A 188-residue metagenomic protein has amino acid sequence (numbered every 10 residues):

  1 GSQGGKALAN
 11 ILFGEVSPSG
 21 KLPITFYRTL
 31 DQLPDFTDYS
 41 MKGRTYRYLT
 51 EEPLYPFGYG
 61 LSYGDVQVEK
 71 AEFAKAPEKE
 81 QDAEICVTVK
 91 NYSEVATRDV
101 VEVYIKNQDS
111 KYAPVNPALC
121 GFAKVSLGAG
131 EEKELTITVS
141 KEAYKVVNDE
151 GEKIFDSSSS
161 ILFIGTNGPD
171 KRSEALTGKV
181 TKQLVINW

Functional and structural regions predicted by a protein language model:
G1-R98, Y104-K106, S157-S158, L162-G165 (+1 more regions): Secreted, periplasmic, or luminal enzymes acting at the cell surface/secretory milieu
L33, R98, P114, K171-S173: Generic domain-boundary/flexible-linker signal
D82-C86, E132-T136, K179-T181: Intrinsic-disorder/low-complexity, polar/charged segments enriched in Ser/Thr/Lys/Arg/Asp/Glu/Gln
A96-V103, V115, V147-D149: Short, hydrophobic/aromatic beta-strand segments
K111-V147: Intrinsically disordered, low-complexity Pro/Gly/Ser/Thr-rich segments with frequent PxxP/GP/PP motifs and embedded
S140-W188: Terminal connector regions
